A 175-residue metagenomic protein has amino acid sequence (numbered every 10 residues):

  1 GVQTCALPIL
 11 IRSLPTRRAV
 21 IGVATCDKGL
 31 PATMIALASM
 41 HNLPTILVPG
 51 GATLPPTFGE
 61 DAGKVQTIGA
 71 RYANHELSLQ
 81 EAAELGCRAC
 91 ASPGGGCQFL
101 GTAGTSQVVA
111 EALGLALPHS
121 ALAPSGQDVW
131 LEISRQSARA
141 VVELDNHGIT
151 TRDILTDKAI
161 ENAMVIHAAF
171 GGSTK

Functional and structural regions predicted by a protein language model:
G1-L7: Short, small-residue-biased leader/transition segments that mark boundaries at the very start of proteins
P8-I11, V141: Generic hydrophobic alpha-helical segments
I11-T33, P44-P49: A short, small-residue-rich loop immediately preceding and capping a beta-strand
A36-K175: Mobile "lid/hinge" segments at catalytic clefts and subdomain interfaces of large enzymes
